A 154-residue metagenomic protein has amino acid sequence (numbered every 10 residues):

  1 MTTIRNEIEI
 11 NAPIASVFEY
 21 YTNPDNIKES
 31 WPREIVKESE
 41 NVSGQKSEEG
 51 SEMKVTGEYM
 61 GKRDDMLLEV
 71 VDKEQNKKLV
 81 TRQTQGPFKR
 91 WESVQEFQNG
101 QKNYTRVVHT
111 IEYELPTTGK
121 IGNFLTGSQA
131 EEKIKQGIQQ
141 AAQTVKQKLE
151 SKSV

Functional and structural regions predicted by a protein language model:
M1-S43, E48: Hydrophobic ligand-binding cavity/cleft-lining segments
T3-R5, R63-L68, K89-V94: Short, surface-exposed coil-to-beta transition loops
I10-A12, Y59-G61, D72, P87 (+1 more regions): Beta-strand elements of well-folded, non-transmembrane domains
A12-I14, E74-Q75, G100-K102: Short loop segments at secondary-structure junctions
T22, P32, N123-T126, E150: A generic structural signal for secondary-structure junctions that act as hinges or helix/strand caps at the edges
S39-Q85, Y104-R106, Q139-V154: Glycine-rich portal/gate segments that line the openings of hydrophobic small-molecule binding cavities
Q83-Q136: Beta-strand/loop substructures that line and gate deep hydrophobic ligand-binding cavities in soluble
